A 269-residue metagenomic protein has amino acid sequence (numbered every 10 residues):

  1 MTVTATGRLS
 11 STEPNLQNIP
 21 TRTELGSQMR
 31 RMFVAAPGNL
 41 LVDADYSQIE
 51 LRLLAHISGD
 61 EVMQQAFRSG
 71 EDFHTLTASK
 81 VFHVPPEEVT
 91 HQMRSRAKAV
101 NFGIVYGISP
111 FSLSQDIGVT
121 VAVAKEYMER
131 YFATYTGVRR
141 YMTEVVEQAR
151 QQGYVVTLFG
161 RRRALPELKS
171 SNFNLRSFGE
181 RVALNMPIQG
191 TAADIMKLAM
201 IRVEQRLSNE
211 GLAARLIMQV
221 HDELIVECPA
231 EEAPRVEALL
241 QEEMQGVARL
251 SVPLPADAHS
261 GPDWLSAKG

Functional and structural regions predicted by a protein language model:
M1-G269: Conserved catalytic core of nucleotide polymerization and phosphodiester-bond processing enzymes
